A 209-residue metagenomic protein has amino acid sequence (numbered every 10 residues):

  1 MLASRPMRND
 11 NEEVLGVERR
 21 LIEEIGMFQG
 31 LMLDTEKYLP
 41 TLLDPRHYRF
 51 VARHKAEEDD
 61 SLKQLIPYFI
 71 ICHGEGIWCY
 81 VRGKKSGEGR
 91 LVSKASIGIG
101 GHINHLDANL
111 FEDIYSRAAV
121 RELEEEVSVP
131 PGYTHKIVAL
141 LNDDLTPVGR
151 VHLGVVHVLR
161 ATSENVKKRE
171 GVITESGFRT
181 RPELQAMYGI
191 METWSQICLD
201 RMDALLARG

Functional and structural regions predicted by a protein language model:
A3-M7, L21, S93-D107, A139-D144 (+1 more regions): Nudix hydrolase/Nudix homology domain
P6-D44: Extreme N-terminus nucleophile/cap motif
E12-V14, L62-Y68, G154-V156: Extracellular structured ligand-interaction cores
V17-I22, C72-E75, V81, A161: Short, flexible beta-strand-to-coil junctions
F28-G76, R82-G87: Acidic, metal-coordinating catalytic segment for phosphate/diphosphate chemistry, firing primarily on the Nudix
G76-E125: Conserved Nudix-box catalytic region and its N-terminal flanking loop in Nudix hydrolases and closely related
P130-A139: A short coil-to-beta-strand element that immediately follows conserved catalytic motifs
